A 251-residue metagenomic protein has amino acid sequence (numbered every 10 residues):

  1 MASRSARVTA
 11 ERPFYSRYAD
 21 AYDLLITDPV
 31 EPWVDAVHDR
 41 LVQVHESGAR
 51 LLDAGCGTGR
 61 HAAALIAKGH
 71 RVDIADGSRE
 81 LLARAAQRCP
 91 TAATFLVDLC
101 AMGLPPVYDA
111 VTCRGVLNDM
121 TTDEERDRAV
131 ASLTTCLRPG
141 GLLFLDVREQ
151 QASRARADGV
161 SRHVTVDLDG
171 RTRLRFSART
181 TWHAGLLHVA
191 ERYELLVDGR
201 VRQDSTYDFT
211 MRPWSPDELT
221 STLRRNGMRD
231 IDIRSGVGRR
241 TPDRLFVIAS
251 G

Functional and structural regions predicted by a protein language model:
M1-S47: Conserved class I S-adenosyl-L-methionine
G48-G55: Conserved class I S-adenosyl-L-methionine
G59-A101: Class I SAM-dependent methyltransferase SAM/SAH-binding core
G103-V111: A short acidic, Gly/Pro-enriched loop at the edge of an enzyme's catalytic core that lines a small-molecule cofactor
D127-P139: A short glycine-rich, Lys/Arg-flanked "PGG" loop and its adjoining helix->strand segment in the class I
G140-V147: Conserved beta-strand signature within the Rossmann-like core of class I S-adenosyl-L-methionine
V147-P216: SAM-dependent methyltransferase
T210-G251: C-terminal lobe and adjacent flexible extensions of AdoMet/dcAdoMet transferase-like proteins
